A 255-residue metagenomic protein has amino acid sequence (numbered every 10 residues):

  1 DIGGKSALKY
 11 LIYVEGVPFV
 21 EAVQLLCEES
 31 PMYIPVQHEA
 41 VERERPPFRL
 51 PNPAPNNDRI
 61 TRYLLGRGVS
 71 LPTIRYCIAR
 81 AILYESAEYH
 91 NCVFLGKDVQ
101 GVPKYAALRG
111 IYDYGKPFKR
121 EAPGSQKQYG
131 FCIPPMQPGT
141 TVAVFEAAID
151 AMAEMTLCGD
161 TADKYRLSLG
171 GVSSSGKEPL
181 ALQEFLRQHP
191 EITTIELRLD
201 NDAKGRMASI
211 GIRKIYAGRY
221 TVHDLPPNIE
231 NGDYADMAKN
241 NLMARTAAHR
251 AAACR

Functional and structural regions predicted by a protein language model:
D1-G66: Non-catalytic accessory segments of DNA primases and related replication-initiation nucleases
I2, F145, L199: Conserved residues at beta->alpha junctions
K5, L11, G139-T140, T156-R255: TOPRIM fold recognition
G16-V17, V69, V142, D160: Helix N-cap/coil-helix junction residues
P18-F19, L71, V222: Residue-level detector of short coil/turn "hinge" positions at structural boundaries
T61-G66, R75, D236-N240, C254: Terminal-region recognition feature
L71-A87: Short, basic/aromatic recognition patches
A87-Q188: Phosphate-handling DNA/RNA-contact segment within nucleic-acid enzymes
